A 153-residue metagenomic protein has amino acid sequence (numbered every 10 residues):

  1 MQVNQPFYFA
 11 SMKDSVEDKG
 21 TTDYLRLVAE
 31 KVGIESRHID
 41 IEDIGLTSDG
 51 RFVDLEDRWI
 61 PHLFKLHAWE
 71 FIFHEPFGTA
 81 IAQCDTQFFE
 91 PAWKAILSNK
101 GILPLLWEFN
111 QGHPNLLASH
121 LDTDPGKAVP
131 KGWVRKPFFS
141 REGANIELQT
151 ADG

Functional and structural regions predicted by a protein language model:
M1-G153: Domain-scale recognition of functional cores that engage charged ligands
